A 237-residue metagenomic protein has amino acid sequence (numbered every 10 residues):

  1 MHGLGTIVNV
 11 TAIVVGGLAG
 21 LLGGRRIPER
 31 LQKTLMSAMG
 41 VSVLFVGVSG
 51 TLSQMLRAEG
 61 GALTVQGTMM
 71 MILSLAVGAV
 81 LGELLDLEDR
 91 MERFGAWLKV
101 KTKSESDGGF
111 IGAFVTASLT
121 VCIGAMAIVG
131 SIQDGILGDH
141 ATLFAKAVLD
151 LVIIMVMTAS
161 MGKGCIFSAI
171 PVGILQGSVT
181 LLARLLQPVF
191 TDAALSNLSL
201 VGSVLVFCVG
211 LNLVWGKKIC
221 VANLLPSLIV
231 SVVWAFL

Functional and structural regions predicted by a protein language model:
M1, E29-R30, L85-A113: Intrinsically disordered, low-complexity non-transmembrane regions of multi-pass membrane transporters
H2-V15, Q66-L73, G135-A147, F190-V204 (+1 more regions): Structural signature of hydrophobic alpha-helical transmembrane segments
V8-G16, G20, G24, G40-V41 (+15 more regions): Alpha-helical transmembrane segments in multi-pass membrane proteins
L31-V41, G95-W97, I166-L175, A222-S227: Cytoplasmic-side transmembrane-helix entry/capping segments in multi-pass membrane proteins
M39-M55: A generic, lipid-embedded transmembrane alpha helix
S49-Q54, G82-W97, G210-I219: Transmembrane helix exit motif
S53-T64, V129-D134, G138, A183-D192: Membrane-interface helix termini and inter-helical loops of multi-pass transporters
K99, G108-L185: Helix-loop-helix junctions within the multi-pass membrane cores of secondary transporters/permeases
